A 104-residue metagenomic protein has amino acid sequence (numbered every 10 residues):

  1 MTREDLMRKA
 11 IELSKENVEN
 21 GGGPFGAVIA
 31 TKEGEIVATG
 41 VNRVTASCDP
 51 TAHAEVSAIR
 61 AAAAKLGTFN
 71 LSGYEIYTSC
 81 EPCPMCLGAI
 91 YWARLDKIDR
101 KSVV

Functional and structural regions predicted by a protein language model:
T2-N20: Short, basic/aromatic recognition patches
R8, A38-V104: Zn2+-dependent cytidine deaminase-like catalytic core
S14-K15, G22, N42, A46: Generic detector of short alpha-helix boundary/capping microenvironments and adjacent low-complexity segments
G21-G22, R94: Glycine-centered short loops/turns at secondary-structure junctions
F25-T31: Short beta-strand scaffold segments in enzyme catalytic cores
E33-V37: Short, glycine-anchored, charge-dense loop/turn motifs used at functional sites
